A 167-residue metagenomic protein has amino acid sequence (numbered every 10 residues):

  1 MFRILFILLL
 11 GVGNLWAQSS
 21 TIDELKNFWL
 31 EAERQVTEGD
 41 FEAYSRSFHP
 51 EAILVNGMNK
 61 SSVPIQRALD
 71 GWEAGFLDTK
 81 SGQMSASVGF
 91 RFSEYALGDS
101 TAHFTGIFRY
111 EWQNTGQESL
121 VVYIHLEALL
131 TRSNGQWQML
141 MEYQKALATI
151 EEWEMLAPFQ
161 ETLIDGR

Functional and structural regions predicted by a protein language model:
M1-I7: Sec-dependent signal peptide recognition, specifically the positively charged N-region followed immediately by
L8, G13-P50, P158-R167: Short, low-complexity N-terminal intrinsically disordered segments enriched in polar/charged residues
I22, F41-G98: A solvent-exposed, acidic/Ser-Thr-rich amphipathic alpha-helical stretch
A32, A68, W72, G89-Y95 (+3 more regions): Hydrophobic/aromatic beta-strand elements that line small-molecule binding cavities or substrate pockets in beta-rich
P50-I53, G106-Q113: Generic short beta-strand segments
A86, S100-Y110: A short hydrophobic beta-strand element
S93-A102, L130-Q138: A short, structured loop/turn motif at beta-sheet edges
R132-N134, M139-R167: Low-complexity, intrinsically disordered terminal/linker segments enriched in charged and Gly/Pro repeats
